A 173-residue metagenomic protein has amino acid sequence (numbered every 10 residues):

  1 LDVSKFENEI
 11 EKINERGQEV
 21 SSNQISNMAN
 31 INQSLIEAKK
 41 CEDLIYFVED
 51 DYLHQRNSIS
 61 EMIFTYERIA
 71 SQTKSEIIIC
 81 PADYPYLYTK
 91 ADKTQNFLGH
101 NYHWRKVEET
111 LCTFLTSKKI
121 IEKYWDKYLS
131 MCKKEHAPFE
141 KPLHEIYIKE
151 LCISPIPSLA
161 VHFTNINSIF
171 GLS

Functional and structural regions predicted by a protein language model:
L1-E42: Active-site-proximal specificity loops/subdomain of glycosyltransferases
D2-F6, Q24, M28, D51-L53 (+3 more regions): Short, solvent-exposed loop/turn segments at secondary-structure junctions
G17-S22, I78, C152-S154: Conserved beta-strand scaffold positions in the cores of enzyme catalytic domains, especially in NTP/NDP-utilizing
S26-N30, H54-N57, K134-F139: Soluble or luminal CAZymes and related metallo-dependent hydrolases
A38-K39, L44, L53-K127: Conserved catalytic core of nucleotide-sugar-dependent glycosyltransferases
K118, K123-S173: C-terminal catalytic/acceptor-binding lobe
